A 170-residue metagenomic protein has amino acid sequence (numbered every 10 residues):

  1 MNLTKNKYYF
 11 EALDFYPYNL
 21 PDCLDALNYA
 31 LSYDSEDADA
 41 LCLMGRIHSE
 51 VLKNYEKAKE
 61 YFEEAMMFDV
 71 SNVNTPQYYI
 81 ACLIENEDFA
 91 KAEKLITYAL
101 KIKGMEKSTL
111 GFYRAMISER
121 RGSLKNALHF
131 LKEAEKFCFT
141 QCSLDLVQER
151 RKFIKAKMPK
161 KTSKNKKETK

Functional and structural regions predicted by a protein language model:
L3-Y33, R46-S49: Alpha-helical segment of the N-proximal tetratricopeptide repeat
Y16-A26, L52-E64, N86-Y98, R121-F130 (+1 more regions): Structural signature of tandem alpha-helical TPR/SEL1-like repeats, specifically the intra-repeat loop/turn
N28-Y33, E63-M67, T97-I102, K136: Conserved structural position within tetratricopeptide repeats
S35, V70, G104-M105, F139: Short coil turns that delineate tetratricopeptide repeat
A40, T75, L110, S143-V147: TPR alpha-solenoid repeat register
L43-M44, Y78-Y79, Y113, R150: Canonical tetratricopeptide repeat
N126-K170: Terminal, low-structured helical/coil segments at or just beyond the last alpha-helical repeat
